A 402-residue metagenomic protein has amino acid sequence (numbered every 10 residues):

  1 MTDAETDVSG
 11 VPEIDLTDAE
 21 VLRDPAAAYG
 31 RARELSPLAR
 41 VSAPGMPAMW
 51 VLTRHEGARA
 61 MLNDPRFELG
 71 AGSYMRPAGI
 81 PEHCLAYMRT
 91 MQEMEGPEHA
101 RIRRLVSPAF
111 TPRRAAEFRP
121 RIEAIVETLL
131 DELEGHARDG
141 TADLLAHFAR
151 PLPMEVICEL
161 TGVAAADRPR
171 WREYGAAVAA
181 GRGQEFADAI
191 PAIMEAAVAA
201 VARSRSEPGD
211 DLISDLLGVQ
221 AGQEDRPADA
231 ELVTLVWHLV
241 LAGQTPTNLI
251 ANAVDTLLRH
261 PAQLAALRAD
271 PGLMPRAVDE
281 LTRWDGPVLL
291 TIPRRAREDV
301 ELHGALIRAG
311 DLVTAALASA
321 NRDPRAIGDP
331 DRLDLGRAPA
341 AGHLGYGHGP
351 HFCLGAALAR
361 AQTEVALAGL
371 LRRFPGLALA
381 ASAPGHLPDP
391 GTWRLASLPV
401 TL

Functional and structural regions predicted by a protein language model:
M1-L402: Cytochrome P450
